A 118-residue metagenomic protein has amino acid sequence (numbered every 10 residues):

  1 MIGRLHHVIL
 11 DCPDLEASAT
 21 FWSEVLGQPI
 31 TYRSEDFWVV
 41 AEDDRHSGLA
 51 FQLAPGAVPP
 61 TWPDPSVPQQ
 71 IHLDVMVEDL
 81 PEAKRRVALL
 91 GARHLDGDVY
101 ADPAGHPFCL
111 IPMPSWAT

Functional and structural regions predicted by a protein language model:
I2-G3, I9-L49, A54, E82-R85 (+1 more regions): Core segments of cupin and vicinal oxygen chelate
I2-R4, P65-Q70: Short glycine-enriched loop/turn motifs at secondary-structure junctions
D14-L15, P68-P107: Vicinal oxygen chelate
V40-D44, Y100-P103, M113: Active-site beta-strand termini and strand-to-loop segments that position acidic
A41, W62-P65: Short secondary-structure boundary/capping segments
G56-W62: A short, acidic/glycine-rich surface segment
L110-A117: Short beta->alpha transition motifs characteristic of CBS
